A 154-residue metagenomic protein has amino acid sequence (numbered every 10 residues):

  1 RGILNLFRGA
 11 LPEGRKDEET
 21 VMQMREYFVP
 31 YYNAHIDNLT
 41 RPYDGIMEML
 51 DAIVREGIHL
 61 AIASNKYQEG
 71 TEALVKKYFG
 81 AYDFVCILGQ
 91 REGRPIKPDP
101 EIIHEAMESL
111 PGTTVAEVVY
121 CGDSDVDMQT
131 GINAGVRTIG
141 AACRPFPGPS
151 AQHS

Functional and structural regions predicted by a protein language model:
R1-H59, Q68-E72, G80-A81: N-terminal helical cap/lid subdomain that shapes the substrate entry/recognition surface in HAD-like hydrolases
E18-E19, Y82-C86, T114-V119: Short acidic capping loops at alpha-helix termini that bridge into adjacent secondary structure
M47-R55, M107, M128-I132: Surface-exposed amphipathic alpha-helices with a cationic face
E56-H59, V85, E117, R137: Structural signature of beta-strand start/N-cap positions in the alpha/beta core of ABC transporter nucleotide-binding
S64-K66: Conserved phosphate-coupling serine/threonine residues in phosphotransfer and NTP-handling enzymes
Y82-I96: A short, structured active-site edge motif that brings together acidic residues
K97-M128: Conserved Lys-Pro-Asp/Glu-containing loop-to-beta segment of HAD-superfamily phosphomonoesterases, centered on
V119-S154: Acidic, Mg2+-coordinating phosphoryl-transfer loop and its flanking beta/alpha structural elements, shared across
